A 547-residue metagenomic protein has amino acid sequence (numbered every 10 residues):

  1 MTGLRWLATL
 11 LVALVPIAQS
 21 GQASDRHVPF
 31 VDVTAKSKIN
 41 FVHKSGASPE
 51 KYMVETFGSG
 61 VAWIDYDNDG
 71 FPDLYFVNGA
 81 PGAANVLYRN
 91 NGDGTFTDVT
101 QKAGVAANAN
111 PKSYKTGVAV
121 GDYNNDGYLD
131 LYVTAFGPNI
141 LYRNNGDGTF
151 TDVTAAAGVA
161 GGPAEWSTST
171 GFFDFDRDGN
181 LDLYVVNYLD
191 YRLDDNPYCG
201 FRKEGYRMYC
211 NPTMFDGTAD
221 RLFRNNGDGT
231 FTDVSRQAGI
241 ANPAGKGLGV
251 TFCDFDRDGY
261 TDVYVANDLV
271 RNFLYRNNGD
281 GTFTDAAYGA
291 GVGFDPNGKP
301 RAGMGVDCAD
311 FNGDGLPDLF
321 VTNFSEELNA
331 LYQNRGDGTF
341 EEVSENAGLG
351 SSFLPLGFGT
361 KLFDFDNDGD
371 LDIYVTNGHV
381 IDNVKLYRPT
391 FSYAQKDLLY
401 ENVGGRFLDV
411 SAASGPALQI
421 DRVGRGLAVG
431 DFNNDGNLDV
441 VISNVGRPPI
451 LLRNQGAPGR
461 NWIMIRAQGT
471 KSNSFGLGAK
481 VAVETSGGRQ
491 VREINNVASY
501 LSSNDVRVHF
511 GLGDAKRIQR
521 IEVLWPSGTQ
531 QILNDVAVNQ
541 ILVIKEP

Functional and structural regions predicted by a protein language model:
L7-A18: Bacterial N-terminal signal peptides
S24-P29, A47, A347, P355 (+2 more regions): Gly/Ser/Thr/Pro-enriched helix-cap/hinge segments flanking short amphipathic alpha-helices
F30-V33, T95-V105, T149-A160, G229-A241 (+3 more regions): Blade-edge beta-strand/turn elements of extracellular beta-propeller and related beta-sheet repeat scaffolds
I39-G60, A103-A119, V159-G171, D216 (+7 more regions): Repeat-based blade/solenoid architectures
G58-N68, R89, Y114-Y128, R143 (+10 more regions): Beta-propeller blade termini
F71-N78, D126-A135, L183-N187, D262-N267 (+4 more regions): Hydrophobic beta-strand segments that make up the repeating blades of beta-propeller and related beta-repeat
Y88-N90, A219-N225, R276, Q333 (+1 more regions): Beta-propeller blade signature
N187-F215, T376-Y393: Short, conserved, GDST-rich strand-edge loop motifs in beta-rich repeat architectures
